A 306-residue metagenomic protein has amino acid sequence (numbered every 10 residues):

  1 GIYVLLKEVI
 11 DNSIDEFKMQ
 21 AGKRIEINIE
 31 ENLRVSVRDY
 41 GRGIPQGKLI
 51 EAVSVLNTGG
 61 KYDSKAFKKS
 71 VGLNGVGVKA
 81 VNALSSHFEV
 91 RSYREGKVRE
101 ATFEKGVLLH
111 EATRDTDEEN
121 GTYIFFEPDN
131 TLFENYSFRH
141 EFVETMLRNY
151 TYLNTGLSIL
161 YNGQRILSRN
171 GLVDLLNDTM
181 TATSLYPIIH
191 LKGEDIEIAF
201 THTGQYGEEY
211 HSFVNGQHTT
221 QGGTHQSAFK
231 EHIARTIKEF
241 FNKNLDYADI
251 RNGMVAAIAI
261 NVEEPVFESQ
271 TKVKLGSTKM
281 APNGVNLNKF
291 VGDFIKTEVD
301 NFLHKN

Functional and structural regions predicted by a protein language model:
G1-I25, G77-L84: Conserved ATP-binding N-box helix of the HATPase_c
Y3-V4, M19, D39-G47, N74-V78 (+3 more regions): Ordered, soluble secondary-structure elements with a strong preference for glycine-centered loop motifs and nearby
E26-E30, S70-G75, L245-A257: Glycine/charge-rich, flexible interdomain linkers and switch-proximal surface loops that mediate coupling
N32-R38, G59-Y62, G121-D129, N154-L160 (+3 more regions): Short acidic (Asp/Glu) and glycine-rich catalytic loops that position anionic groups and cofactors
L33-K48, G59-T183: GHKL-type ATPase core
I50-S54: ATPase catalytic-site recognition across NTP-hydrolyzing enzymes
E141-E144, R148-Y150, T155-V273: GHKL/Histidine-kinase-like ATPase module
A248-N306: Extended, well-ordered alpha-helical scaffold/bundle regions in very large, multi-domain proteins
